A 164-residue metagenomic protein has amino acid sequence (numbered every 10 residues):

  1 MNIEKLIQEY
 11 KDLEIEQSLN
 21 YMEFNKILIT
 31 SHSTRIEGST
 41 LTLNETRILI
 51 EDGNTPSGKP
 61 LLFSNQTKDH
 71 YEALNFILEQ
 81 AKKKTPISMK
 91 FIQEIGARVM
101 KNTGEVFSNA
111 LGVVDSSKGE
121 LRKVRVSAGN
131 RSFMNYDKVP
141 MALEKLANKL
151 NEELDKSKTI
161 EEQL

Functional and structural regions predicted by a protein language model:
M1-L164: FIC/Doc superfamily catalytic core
